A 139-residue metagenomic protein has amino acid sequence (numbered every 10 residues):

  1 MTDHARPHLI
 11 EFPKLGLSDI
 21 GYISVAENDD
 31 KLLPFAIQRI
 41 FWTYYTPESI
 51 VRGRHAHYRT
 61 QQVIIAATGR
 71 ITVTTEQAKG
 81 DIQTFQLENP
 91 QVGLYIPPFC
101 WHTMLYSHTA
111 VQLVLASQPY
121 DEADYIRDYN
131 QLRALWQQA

Functional and structural regions predicted by a protein language model:
M1-V92, D121-N130, L135-A139: Non-catalytic, conserved peripheral segments adjacent to functional cores
T75-Q77, Y106, V114-A116: Residue-level recognition of conserved beta-strand positions in structured domain cores
L87-H108: Conserved metal-binding segment of the jelly-roll/cupin
A110-D124: A short hydrophobic beta-strand segment most commonly corresponding to one strand of the jelly-roll/cupin
